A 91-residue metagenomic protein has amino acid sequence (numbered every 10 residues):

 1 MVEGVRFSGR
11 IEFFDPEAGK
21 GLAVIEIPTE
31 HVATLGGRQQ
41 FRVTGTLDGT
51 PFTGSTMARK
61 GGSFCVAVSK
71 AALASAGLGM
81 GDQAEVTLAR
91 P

Functional and structural regions predicted by a protein language model:
M1-G62, M80-P91: Long, compositionally biased stretches
H31, S69-A74: Short alpha-helix capping/helix-loop boundary micro-motifs
